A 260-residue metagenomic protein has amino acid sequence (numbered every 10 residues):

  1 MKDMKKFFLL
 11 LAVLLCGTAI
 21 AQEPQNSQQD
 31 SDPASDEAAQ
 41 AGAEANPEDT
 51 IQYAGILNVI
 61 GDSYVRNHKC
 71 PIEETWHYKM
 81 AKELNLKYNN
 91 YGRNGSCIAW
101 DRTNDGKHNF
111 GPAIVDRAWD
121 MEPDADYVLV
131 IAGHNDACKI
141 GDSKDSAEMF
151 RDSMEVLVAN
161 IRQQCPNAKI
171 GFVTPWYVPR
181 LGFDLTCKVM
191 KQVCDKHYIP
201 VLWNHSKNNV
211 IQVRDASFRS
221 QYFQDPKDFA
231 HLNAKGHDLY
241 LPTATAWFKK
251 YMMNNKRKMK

Functional and structural regions predicted by a protein language model:
M1-I72, Y78-L86, M121-D124, Q163-P166 (+1 more regions): N-terminal secretory targeting modules
D30-E44, N135-V158: N-terminal-biased segments
I56-N58, Y64-A147, D152, L181: Conserved SGNH/GDSL esterase-like catalytic core that processes O-acyl groups on lipids and polysaccharides
K87, Y127, A168-K169, P200: Proline-centered loop/turn at the N-terminus of a beta-strand
N90-G92, T174, W203-H205: Residue-level recognition of beta-strand->loop/alpha-helix junctions
G106, Y177-K260: Catalytic His-Asp segment of secreted/periplasmic serine-dependent ester chemistry enzymes
P112-W119, E148-E155, A159, D238 (+1 more regions): Amphipathic, non-transmembrane alpha-helical secondary structure
I131-N135, V158-K191: Active-site segments of SGNH/GDSL-like serine hydrolases that catalyze O-acetyl group transfer/hydrolysis on lipids
